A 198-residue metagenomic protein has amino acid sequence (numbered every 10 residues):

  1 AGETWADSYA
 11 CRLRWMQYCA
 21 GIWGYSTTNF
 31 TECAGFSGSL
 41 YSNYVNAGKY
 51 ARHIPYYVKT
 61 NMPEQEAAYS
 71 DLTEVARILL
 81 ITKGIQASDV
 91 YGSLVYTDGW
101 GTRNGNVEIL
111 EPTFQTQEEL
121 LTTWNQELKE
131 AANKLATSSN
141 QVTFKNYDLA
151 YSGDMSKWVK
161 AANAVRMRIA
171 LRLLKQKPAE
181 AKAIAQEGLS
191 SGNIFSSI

Functional and structural regions predicted by a protein language model:
A1-Q17, G38, H53: Acidic, glycine-rich segments characteristic of secretory precursors and extracytoplasmic regions
T4-C11, G92-V95, A181-K182: Beta-strand acidic-aromatic groove motif in beta-rich domains, primarily in extracellular
A6, T122-F144, M155-I198: Aromatic-residue-lined binding/catalytic grooves and analogous aromatic/hydrophobic interfacial grooves in multimeric
C19-T97, T102-T143: Conserved, well-structured interaction surfaces
A67-E74, Y147-K160: A glycine-rich, coil/turn loop motif that links secondary-structure elements
D89, S93-V95, D148-A150, D154-K157 (+1 more regions): Residue-level preference for alpha-helix termini and adjacent loops
T102-I109, Y147-S156, I198: Carbohydrate-binding/catalytic loop surfaces
